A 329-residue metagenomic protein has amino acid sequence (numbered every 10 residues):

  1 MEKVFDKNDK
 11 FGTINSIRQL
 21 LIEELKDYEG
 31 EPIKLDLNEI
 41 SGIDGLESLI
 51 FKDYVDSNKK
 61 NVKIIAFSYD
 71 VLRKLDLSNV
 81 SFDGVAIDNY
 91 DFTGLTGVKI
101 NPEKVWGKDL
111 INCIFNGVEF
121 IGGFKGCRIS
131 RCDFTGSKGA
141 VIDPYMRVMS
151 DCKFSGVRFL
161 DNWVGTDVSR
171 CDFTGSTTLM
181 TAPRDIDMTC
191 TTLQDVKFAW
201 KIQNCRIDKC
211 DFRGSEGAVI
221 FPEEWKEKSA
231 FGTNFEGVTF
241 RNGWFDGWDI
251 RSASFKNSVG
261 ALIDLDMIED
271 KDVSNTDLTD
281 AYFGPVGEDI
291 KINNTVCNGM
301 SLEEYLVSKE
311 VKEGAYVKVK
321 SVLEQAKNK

Functional and structural regions predicted by a protein language model:
M1, F5, I22-L25: Glycine/serine-rich loop-strand microenvironments at binding/catalytic pocket rims
E2-I17, E39-S41: STAS-typified acidic loop motif
G12, I22, D27-V317, S321: Tandem repeat scaffolds
